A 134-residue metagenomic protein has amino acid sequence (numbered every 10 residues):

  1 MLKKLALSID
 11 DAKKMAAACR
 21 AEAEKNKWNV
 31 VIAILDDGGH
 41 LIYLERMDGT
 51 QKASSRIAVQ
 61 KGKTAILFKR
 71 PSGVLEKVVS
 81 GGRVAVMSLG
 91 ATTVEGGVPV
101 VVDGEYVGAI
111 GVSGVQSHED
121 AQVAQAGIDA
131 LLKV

Functional and structural regions predicted by a protein language model:
M1-V134: Flexible, solvent-exposed loop/hinge segments and secondary-structure transition points
